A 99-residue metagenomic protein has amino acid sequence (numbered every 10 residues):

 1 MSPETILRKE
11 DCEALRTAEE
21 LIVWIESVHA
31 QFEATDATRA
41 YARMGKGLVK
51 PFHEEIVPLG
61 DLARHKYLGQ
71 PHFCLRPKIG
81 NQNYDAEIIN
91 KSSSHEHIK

Functional and structural regions predicted by a protein language model:
S2-R16: Eukaryotic low-complexity, non-globular regulatory regions
A14-D36, F52-I56: Intrinsically disordered, low-complexity Ser/Thr/Pro/Gly-rich regulatory segments
A37-L75: Acidic-basic catalytic patches of nuclease active cores, encompassing PD-(D/E)XK and other metal-cofactor nuclease
P58, D85, K99: Residue-level signal for functionally critical sites in structured catalytic/ligand-binding pockets
H72-K78, I88-I89: Catalytic micro-motifs at enzyme active sites that drive phosphoryl/nucleotidyl and oxygen chemistry
I79-N83: Short Gly/Ser/Thr- and Asp/Glu-enriched loop/turn motifs at secondary-structure junctions
I88-I98: Active-site beta-strand-loop-beta-strand hairpin of nuclease catalytic cores that positions key catalytic residues
